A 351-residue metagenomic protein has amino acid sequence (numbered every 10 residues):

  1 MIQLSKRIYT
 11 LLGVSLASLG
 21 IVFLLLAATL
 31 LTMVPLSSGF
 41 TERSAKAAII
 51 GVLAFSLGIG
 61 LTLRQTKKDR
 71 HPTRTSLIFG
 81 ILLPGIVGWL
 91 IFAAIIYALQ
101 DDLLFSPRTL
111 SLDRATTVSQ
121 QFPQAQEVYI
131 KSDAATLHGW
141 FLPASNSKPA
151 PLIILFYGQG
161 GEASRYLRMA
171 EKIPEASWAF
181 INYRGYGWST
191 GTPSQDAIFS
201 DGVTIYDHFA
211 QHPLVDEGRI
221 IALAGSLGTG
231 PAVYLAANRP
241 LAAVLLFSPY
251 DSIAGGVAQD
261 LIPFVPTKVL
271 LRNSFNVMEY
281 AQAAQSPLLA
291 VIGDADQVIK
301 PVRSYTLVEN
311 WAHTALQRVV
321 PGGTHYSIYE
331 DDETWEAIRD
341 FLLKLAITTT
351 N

Functional and structural regions predicted by a protein language model:
L12-R64: Membrane-embedded alpha-helical segments of integral membrane proteins
F23-F40, S44-A45, G85-Y129: An N-terminal hydrophobic leader/cap segment in hydrolases
A134-H208: Membrane-embedded segments
M169, V277, S286, K300-E309: Short alpha-helix in the alpha/beta-hydrolase fold that links the catalytic acid
H208-H212, G218-I262: Primarily recognizes the serine-hydrolase "nucleophile elbow" in alpha/beta-hydrolase and SGNH/GDSL folds
A284, A290-D296: Short beta-strand/loop motif that positions the catalytic acidic residue of the alpha/beta-hydrolase fold
A295-I299, H325-Y326: Acidic catalytic loop of the alpha/beta-hydrolase fold
G323-E333: Catalytic histidine-centered segment of alpha/beta-hydrolase-like enzymes
